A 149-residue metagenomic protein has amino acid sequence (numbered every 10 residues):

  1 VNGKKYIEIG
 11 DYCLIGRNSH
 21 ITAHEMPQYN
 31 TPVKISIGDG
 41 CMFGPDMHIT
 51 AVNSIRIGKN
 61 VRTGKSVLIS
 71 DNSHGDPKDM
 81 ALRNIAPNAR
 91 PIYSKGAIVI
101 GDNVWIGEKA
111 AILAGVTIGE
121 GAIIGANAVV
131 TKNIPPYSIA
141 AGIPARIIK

Functional and structural regions predicted by a protein language model:
N2-A114, I143: Flexible, glycine/small-residue-enriched loop-and-beta-strand segment within the central core of proteins
A111-A145: C-terminal/domain-terminus segments
I148-K149: Short active-site-adjacent structural elements
